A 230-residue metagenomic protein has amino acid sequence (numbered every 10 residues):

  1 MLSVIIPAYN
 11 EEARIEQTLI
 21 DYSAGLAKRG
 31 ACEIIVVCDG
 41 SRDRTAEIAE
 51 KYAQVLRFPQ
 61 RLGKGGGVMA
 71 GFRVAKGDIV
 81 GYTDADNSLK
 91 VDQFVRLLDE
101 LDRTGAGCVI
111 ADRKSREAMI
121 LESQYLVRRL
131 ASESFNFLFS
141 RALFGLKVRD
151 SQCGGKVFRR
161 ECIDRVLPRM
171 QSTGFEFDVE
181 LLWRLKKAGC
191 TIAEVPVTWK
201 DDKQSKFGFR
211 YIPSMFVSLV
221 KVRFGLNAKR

Functional and structural regions predicted by a protein language model:
M1-S3, E33, E180: Cell-envelope/extracellular polymer assembly enzymes that use nucleotide-activated donors
A8, V37-D39, F58: Conserved sequence signature across two-component system core domains
E11-L26: Short, well-formed alpha-helical segments that are part of the catalytic scaffolds of diverse glycosyltransferases
E11-R14, S41, K64, K90: Donor nucleotide-sugar binding loop of glycosyltransferases
C38-A46: A conserved acidic beta->alpha catalytic loop
Q60-L62, G66-V74, I79, V91-F175 (+3 more regions): Acceptor/aglycone-binding surface of glycosyltransferases and processive sugar-polymer synthases
L146-K147, R169-T173, L182-T198: Catalytic donor-sugar/metal-binding loop of nucleotide-sugar-dependent glycosyltransferases
